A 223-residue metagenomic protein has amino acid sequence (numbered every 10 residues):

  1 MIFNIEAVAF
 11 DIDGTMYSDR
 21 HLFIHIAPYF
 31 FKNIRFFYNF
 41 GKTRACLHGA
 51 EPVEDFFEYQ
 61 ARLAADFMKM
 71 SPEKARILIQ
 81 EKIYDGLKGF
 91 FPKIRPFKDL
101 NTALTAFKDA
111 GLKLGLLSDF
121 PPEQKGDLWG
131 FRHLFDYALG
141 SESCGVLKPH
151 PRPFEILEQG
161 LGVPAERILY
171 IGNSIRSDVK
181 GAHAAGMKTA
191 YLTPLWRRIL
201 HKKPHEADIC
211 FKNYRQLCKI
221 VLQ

Functional and structural regions predicted by a protein language model:
M1-A45: Active-site neighborhood of HAD-like aspartate-dependent phosphohydrolases
M1-F10, N101, T105-Q223: Asp-based, Mg2+/Mn2+-dependent phosphohydrolase catalytic module
A45-D85, A106: A metal-dependent, Asp-based hydrolase signature
D85-I94: Surface-exposed cleft-lining segments at the edges of enzyme active sites
